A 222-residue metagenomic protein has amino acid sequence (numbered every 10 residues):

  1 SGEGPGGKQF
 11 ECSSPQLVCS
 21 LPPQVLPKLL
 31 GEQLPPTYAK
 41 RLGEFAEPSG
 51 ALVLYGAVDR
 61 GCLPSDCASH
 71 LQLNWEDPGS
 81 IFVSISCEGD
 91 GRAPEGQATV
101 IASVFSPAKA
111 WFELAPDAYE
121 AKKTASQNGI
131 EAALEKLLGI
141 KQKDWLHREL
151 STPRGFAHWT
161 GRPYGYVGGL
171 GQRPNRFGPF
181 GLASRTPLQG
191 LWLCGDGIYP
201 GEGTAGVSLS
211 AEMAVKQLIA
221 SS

Functional and structural regions predicted by a protein language model:
S1-E95: Mid-domain catalytic core of redox enzymes that form a hydrophobic substrate pocket/lid adjacent to a catalytic redox
P5-E11, C62-L63, E135-K141, A220-S222: Secondary-structure transition/capping motifs at alpha-helix termini and the adjoining loop/turn into the next element
Q16, L21-V25, A51, A125 (+3 more regions): Generic recognition of stable, solvent-exposed alpha-helical segments in well-folded globular domains
V18, G56, A102, L134 (+3 more regions): Hydrophobic, well-ordered secondary-structure elements that form the walls of internal hydrophobic environments
A51-L52, A110-A118, L193-I198: Glycine- and acidic
D59-A157: C-terminal segments that line or cap access tunnels to active or ligand-binding sites in enzymes and enzyme-associated
P78, F82, I140-P200: A glycine-rich dinucleotide-binding beta-alpha-beta segment and adjacent secondary-structure elements that constitute
D196-I219: A conserved FAD-binding loop/helix module that cradles the flavin
